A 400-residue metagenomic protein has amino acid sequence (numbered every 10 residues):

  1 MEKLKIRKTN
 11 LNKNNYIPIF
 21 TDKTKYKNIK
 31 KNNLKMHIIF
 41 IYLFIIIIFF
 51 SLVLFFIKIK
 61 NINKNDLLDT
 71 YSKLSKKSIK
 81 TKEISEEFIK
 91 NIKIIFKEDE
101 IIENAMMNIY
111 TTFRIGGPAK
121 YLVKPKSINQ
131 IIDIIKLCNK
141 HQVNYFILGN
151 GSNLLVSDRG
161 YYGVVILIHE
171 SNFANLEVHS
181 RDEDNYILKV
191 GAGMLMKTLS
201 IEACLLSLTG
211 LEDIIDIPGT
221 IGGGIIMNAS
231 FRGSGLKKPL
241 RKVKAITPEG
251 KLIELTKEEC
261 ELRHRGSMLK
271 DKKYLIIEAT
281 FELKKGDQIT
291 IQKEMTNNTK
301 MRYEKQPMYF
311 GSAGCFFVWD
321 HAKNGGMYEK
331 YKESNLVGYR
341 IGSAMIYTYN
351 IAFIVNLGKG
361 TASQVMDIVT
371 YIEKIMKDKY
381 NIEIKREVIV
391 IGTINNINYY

Functional and structural regions predicted by a protein language model:
M1-M36: Short, low-complexity, Lys/Arg-enriched N-terminal segments of secretory-pathway carbohydrate enzymes
H37-N61: Terminal signal-anchor or tail-anchor transmembrane helices that tether membrane-associated enzymes to cellular
L54-I59, L68-L148: N-terminal, positively charged, Ser/Thr/Ala/Gly-biased leader segments that form transit/presequence-like amphipathic
I101-E103, F146-G149, V156, V190-A192 (+2 more regions): General beta-strand structural signal in soluble alpha/beta enzymes
I102-E103, N150, L154, I246-T370 (+1 more regions): Phosphate/pyrophosphate- and phosphate-bearing ligand-binding catalytic cores of soluble enzymes
G116-G117, V123-I128, L155-A174, I226-K257 (+1 more regions): Structural signature of FAD isoalloxazine-binding scaffolds in flavoprotein oxidoreductases
L167, F173, E177-D216: A generic, well-ordered mixed alpha/beta core segment in the N-terminal half of proteins
K197-R241, T247, S312: A gly/ser-rich beta-alpha-beta helix-loop segment of oxidoreductase catalytic cores
